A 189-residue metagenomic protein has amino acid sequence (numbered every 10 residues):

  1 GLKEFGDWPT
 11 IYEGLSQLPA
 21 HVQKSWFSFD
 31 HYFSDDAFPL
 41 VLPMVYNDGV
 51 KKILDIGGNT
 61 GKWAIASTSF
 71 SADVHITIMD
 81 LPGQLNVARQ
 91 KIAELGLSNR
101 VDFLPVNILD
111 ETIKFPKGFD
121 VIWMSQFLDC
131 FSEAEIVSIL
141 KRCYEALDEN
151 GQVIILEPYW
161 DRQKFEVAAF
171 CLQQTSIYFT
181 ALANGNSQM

Functional and structural regions predicted by a protein language model:
G1-K51: Conserved Class I S-adenosyl-L-methionine-dependent methyltransferase catalytic core
N47, K52-M189: Alpha-helical subdomain
